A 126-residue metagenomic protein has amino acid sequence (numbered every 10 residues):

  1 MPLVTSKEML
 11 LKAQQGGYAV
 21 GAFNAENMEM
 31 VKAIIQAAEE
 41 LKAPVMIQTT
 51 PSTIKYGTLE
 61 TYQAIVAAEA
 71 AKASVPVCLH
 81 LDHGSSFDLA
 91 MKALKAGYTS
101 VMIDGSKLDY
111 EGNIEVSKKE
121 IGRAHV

Functional and structural regions predicted by a protein language model:
M1-G21: N-terminal amphipathic alpha-helix/helix-capping segment at the start of soluble metabolic enzymes
E8, M30, T53-A96: N-terminal active-site wall of soluble small-molecule enzyme domains
Y18-A19, T49-L59, T99-V116: Glycine-rich tight-turn/loop motif centered on a GG-T
A19-N24, V45-T49, V77-H83, V101-I103: Hydrophobic faces of well-ordered beta-strands that scaffold small-molecule active sites in alpha/beta enzyme cores
L41, K95-V101: Glycine-enriched alpha-helix->loop->beta-strand junction motifs that scaffold or abut catalytic
A124-V126: Conserved small/polar residues in nucleotide/adenosyl-binding loops
